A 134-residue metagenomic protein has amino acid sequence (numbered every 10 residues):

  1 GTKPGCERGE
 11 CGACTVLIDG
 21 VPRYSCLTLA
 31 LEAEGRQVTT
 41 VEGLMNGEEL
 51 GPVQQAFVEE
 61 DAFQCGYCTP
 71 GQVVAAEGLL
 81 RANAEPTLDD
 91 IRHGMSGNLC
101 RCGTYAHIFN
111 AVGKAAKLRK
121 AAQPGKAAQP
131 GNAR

Functional and structural regions predicted by a protein language model:
G1-R134: Signature of N-terminal electron-transfer/Fe-S-associated modules in redox systems
